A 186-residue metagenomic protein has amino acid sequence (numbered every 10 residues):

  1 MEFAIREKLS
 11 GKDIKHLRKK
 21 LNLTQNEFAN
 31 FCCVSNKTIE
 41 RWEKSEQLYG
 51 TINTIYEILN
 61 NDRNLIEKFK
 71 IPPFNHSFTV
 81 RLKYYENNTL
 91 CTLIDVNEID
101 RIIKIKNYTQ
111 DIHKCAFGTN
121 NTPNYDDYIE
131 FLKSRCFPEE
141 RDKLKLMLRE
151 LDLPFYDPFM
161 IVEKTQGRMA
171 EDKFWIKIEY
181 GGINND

Functional and structural regions predicted by a protein language model:
M1-K20, T24-D186: Phosphate/dinucleotide-binding and metal-coordinating scaffold of catalytic cores in nucleotide-dependent enzymes
